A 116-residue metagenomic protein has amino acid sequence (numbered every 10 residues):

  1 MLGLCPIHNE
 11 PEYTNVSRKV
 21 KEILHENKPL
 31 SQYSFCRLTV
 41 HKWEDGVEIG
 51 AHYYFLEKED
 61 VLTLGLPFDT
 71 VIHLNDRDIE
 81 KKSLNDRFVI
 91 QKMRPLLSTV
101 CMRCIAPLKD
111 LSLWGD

Functional and structural regions predicted by a protein language model:
L2, T14-N15, P95-C101: Residues immediately within or flanking Cys/His clusters that coordinate Zn2+ in small zinc-binding modules
H8, C104: Short Cys/His-rich metal-coordination motifs, predominantly Zn2+-binding knuckles/fingers
N9-K92, L113-G115: Short recognition patches in nucleic-acid-associated and regulatory proteins
